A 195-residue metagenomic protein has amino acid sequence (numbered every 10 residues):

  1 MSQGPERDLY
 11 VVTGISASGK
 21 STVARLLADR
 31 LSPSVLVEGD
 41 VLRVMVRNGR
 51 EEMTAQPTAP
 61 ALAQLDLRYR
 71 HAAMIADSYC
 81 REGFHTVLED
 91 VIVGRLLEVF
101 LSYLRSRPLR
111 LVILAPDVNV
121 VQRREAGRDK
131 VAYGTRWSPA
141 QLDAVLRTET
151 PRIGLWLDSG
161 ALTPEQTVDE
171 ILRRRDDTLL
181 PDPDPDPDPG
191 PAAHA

Functional and structural regions predicted by a protein language model:
V12: Hydrophobic anchor at the beta1->P-loop junction of P-loop NTPases
I15: P-loop (Walker A) phosphate-binding loop of NTP-binding proteins
S18: ATP-binding Walker
S21: Walker A/P-loop
R25-H71: Conserved substrate/cofactor phosphate-moiety recognition/catalytic segment in nucleotide-dependent phosphotransferases
A63-S106: Glycine-rich phosphate-binding loop used to anchor ATP phosphates in small-molecule kinases, encompassing both
D90, R105-E125, L157: Conserved phosphate-donor/acceptor-positioning beta-strand/loop module used by diverse small-molecule
G127-A195: Small-molecule kinase domains that catalyze NTP-dependent phosphoryl transfer to phosphate-bearing small molecules
